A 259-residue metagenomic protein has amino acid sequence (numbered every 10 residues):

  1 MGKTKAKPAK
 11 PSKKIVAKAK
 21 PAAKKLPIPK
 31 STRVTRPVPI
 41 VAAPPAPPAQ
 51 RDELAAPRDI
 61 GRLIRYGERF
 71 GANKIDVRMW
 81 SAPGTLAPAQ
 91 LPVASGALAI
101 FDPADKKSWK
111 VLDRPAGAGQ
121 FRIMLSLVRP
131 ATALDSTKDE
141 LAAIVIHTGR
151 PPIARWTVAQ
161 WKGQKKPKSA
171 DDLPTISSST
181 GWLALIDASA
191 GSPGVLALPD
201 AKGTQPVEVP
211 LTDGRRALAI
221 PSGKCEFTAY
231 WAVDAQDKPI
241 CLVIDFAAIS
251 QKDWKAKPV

Functional and structural regions predicted by a protein language model:
M1-R36: Polybasic, lysine-enriched low-complexity intrinsically disordered terminal tails
P27-V259: Intrinsically disordered, low-complexity acidic regions enriched in Pro/Ser/Thr
